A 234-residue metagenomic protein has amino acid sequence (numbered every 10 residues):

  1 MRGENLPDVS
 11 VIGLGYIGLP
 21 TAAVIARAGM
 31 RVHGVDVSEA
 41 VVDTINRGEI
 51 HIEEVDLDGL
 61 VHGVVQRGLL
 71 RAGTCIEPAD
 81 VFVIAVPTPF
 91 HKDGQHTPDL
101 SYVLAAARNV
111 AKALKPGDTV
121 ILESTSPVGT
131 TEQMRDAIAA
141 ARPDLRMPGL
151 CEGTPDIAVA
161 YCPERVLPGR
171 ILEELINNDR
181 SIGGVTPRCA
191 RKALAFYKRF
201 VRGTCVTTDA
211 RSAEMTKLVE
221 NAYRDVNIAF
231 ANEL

Functional and structural regions predicted by a protein language model:
M1-E233: Structural/interface elements that position substrates and couple domains in central-metabolism enzymes
